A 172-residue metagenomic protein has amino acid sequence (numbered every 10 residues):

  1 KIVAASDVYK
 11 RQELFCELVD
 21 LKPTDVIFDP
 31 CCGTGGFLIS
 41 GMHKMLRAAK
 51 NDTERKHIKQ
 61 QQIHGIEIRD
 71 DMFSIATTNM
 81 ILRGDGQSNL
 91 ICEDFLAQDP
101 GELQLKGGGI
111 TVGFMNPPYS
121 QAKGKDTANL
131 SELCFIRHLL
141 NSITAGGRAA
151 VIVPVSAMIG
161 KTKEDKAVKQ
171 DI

Functional and structural regions predicted by a protein language model:
K1-A5, Y9: Single conserved hydrophobic/aromatic residue that forms the stacking wall/gate of nucleotide- or nucleobase-binding
A4, P30-G33, T144: Generic detector of intrinsically disordered, low-complexity, polar/charged segments
K10-V112, S120-A122, D126-N129, L133-C134 (+2 more regions): Conserved S-adenosyl-L-methionine
T127-I172: Conserved Class I SAM-dependent methyltransferase catalytic core
